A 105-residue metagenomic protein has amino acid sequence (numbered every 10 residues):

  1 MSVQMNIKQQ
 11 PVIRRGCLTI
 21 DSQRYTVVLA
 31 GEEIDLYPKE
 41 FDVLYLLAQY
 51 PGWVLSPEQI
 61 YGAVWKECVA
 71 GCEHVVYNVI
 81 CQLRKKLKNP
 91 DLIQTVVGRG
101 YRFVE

Functional and structural regions predicted by a protein language model:
M1-R15: Basic, amphipathic DNA-recognition helix from helix-turn-helix-like DNA-binding domains
Q9-V12, D35, N78-E105: DNA-binding patch around the recognition helix
I13-F41, F103-E105: A structural micro-motif at secondary-structure boundaries
G16, G52, G71, G98-G100: Glycine-centered flexibility sites
S22, P57, G98: Catalytic-loop Lys-Pro-X-Asn motif of eukaryotic-like protein kinases
T26, E32-P38, V43-V79, K85-L87: Positively charged, aromatic-enriched patches within helix-turn-helix-type DNA-binding elements, predominantly
